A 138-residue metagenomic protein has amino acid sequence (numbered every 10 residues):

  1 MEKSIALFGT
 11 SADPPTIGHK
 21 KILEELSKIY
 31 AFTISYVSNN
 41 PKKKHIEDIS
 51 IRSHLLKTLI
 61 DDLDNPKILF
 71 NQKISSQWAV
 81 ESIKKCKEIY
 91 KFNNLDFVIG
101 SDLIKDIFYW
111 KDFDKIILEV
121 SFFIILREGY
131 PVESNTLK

Functional and structural regions predicted by a protein language model:
M1-K138: Nucleotidyltransferase catalytic core that binds NTPs
